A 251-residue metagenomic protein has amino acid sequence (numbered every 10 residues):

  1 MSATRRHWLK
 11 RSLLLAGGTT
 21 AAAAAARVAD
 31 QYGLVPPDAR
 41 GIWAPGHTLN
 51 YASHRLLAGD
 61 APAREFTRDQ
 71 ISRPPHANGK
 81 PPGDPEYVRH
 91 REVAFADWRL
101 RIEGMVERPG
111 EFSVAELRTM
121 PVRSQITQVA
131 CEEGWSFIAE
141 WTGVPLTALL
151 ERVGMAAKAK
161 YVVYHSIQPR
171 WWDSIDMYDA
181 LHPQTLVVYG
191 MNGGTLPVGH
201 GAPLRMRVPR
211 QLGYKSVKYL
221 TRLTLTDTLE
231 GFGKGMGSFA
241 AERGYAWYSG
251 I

Functional and structural regions predicted by a protein language model:
M1-T19: N-terminal secretory signal peptides and thylakoid transit peptides that target proteins across membranes
T20-V28: Hydrophobic membrane-targeting alpha-helices
R27-I251: Structured, non-membrane catalytic/scaffold regions adjacent to prosthetic-group chemistry
